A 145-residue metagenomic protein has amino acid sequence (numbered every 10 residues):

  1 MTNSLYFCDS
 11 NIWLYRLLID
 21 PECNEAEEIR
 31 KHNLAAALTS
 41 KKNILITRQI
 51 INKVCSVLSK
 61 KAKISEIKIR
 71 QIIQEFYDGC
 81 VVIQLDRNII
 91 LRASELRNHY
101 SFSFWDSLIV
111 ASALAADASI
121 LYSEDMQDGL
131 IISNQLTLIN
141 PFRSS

Functional and structural regions predicted by a protein language model:
M1-I46, K61-I67: Short, well-structured N-terminal submotif of metal-dependent ribonuclease cores
M1-S4, A111-S145: Acidic, PIN/NYN-like endoribonuclease modules and their adjacent C-terminal/linker elements
D9-N11, K53, D106, D125: Acidic active-site catalytic centers that drive phospho-/nucleotidyl reactions and related ester hydrolyses
Y15, S56-S59, Q74: Generic alpha-helical structural context detector
I50, I89, I109, M126-D128: Alpha-helix capping/helix-boundary segments
A62-Q74, D78-G79: Helix-adjacent hinge/juxtasegments
C80-L121: Active-site neighborhoods of divalent-metal-dependent phosphate/nucleic-acid chemistry enzymes
